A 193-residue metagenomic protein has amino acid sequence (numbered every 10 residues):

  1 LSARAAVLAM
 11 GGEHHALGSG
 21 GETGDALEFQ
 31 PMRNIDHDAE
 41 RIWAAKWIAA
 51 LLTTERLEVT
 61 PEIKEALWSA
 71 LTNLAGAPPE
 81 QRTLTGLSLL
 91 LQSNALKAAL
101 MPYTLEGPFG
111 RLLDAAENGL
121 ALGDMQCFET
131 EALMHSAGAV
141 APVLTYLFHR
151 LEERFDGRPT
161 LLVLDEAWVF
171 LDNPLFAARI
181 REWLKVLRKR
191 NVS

Functional and structural regions predicted by a protein language model:
L1: Glycine-rich phosphate-binding P-loop
L8-G12, L17-V192: P-loop NTPase motor domains
